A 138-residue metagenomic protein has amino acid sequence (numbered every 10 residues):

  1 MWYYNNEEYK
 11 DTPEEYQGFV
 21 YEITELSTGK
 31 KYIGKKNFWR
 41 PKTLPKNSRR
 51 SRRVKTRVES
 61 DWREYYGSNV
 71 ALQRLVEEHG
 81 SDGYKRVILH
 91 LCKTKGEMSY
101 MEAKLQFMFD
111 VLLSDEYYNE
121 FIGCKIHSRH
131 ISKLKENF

Functional and structural regions predicted by a protein language model:
M1-F138: Structure-specific nucleic-acid interaction/processing domains
